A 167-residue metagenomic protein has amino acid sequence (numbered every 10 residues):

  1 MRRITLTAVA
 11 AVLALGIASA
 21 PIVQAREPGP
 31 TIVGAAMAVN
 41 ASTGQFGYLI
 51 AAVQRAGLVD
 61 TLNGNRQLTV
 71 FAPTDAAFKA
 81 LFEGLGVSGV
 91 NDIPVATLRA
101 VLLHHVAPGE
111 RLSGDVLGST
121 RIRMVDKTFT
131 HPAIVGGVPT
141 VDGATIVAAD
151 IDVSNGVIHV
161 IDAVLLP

Functional and structural regions predicted by a protein language model:
M1-V9: Bacterial N-terminal signal peptides that target proteins for export
I4, P21-P167: Mature, structured domains of secreted/extracytosolic soluble proteins
V9-A18: Bacterial N-terminal signal peptides
